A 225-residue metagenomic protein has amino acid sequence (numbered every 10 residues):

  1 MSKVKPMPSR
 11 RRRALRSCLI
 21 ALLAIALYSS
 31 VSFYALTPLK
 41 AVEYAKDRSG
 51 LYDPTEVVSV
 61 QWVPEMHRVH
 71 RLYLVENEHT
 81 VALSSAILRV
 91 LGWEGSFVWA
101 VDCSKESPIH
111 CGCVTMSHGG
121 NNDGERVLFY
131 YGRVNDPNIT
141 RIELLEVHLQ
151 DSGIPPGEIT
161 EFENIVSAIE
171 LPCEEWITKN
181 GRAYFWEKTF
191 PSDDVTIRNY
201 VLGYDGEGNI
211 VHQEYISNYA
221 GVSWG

Functional and structural regions predicted by a protein language model:
M1-R13: N-terminal Lys/Arg-rich, disordered targeting/topogenic segments
R12-A35: Hydrophobic membrane-insertion alpha-helices, especially the h-region of bacterial N-terminal signal peptides
S32-V60, N135, I142: Short, non-transmembrane alpha-helical segments in secretory-pathway proteins
D53-R89, W186, S192-D194, L202: Exposed beta-strand-loop-beta-strand "reactive/processing" segments of non-cytosolic proteins
H70-S117: A general sequence property marking short-to-moderate contiguous segments in secreted/outer-membrane adhesion
G120-E125: Short, solvent-exposed loop/linker segments at the N-terminal edge of repeated beta-sheet extracellular domains
V127-N135: Short edge beta-strand/loop segments characteristic of extracellular beta-sandwich folds
I142-W224: Ser/Thr-rich low-complexity repeats and stalk/linker segments
